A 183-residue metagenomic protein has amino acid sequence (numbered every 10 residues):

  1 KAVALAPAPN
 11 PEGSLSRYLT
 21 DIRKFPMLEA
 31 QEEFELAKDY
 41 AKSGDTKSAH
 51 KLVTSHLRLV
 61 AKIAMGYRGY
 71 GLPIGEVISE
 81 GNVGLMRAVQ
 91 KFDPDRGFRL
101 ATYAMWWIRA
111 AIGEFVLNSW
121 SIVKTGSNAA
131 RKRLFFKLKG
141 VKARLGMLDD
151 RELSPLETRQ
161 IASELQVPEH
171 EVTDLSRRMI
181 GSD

Functional and structural regions predicted by a protein language model:
K1-A4, D183: Short intrinsically disordered, low-complexity coil segments enriched in acidic
V3-T125, A129-M147, Q160: Alpha-helical promoter-recognition and RNA polymerase-docking modules of transcription initiation factors, dominated by
K142-D183: Long, charge-dense, solvent-exposed interaction surfaces that engage phosphate-rich ligands
